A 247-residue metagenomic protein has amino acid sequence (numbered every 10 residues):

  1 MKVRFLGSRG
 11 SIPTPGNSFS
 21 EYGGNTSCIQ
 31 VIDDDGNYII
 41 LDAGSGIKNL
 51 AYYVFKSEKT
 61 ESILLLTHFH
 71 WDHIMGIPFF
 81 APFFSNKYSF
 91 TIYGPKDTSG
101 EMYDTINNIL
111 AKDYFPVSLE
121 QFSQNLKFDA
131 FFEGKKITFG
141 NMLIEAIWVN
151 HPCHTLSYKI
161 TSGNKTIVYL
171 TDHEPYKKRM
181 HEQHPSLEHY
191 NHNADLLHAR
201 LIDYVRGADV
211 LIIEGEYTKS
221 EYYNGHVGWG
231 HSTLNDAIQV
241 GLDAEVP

Functional and structural regions predicted by a protein language model:
M1-E182: Binuclear metal-dependent hydrolase catalytic cores
Y176-P247: Cap/insert and terminal regions of metallo-dependent hydrolase folds
